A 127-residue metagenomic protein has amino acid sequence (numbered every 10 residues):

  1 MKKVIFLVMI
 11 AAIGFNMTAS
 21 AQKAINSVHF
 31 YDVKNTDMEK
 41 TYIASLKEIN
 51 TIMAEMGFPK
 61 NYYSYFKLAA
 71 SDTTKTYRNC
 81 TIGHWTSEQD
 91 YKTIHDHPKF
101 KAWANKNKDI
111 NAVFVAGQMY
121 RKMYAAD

Functional and structural regions predicted by a protein language model:
M1-V4: Positively charged n-region of N-terminal signal peptides that target proteins for export
F6, F15-K101, F114-D127: Short S/T/G/P-rich N-terminal loop/turn motif that feeds into the first structured element of a domain
A11-A12: Repetitive helical segments and hydrophobic/amphipathic motifs
K106-V115: Short, exposed beta-strand-loop hairpins at the edges of beta-sheets in extracellular/periplasmic proteins
